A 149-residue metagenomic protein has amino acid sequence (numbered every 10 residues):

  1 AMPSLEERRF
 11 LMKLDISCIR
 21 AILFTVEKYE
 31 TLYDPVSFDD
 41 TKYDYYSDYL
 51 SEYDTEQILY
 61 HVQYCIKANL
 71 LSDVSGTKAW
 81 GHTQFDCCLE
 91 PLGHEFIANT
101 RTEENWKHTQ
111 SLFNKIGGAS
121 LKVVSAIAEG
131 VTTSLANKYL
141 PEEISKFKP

Functional and structural regions predicted by a protein language model:
A1-L11: Short, Lys/Arg-enriched N-terminal segments with co-localized hydrophobic residues within the first ~10-30 amino acids
K13-Y49: Short amphipathic alpha-helical interface segments
I16-R20, E56-L59, C87-P91: Non-catalytic, well-ordered alpha-helical scaffold segments
S51-I58, I144-S145: Membrane-interface starts of transmembrane alpha-helices
Q57-N69: Basic amphipathic alpha-helical segments that dock to polyanions
D73: Short beta-strand "wing" residues that participate in macromolecule-binding interfaces
W80-F113: Short, amphipathic alpha-helical interaction segments positioned at domain boundaries
W106-P149: Membrane-inserting effector segments that mediate pore formation, membrane fusion, or transient membrane insertion
